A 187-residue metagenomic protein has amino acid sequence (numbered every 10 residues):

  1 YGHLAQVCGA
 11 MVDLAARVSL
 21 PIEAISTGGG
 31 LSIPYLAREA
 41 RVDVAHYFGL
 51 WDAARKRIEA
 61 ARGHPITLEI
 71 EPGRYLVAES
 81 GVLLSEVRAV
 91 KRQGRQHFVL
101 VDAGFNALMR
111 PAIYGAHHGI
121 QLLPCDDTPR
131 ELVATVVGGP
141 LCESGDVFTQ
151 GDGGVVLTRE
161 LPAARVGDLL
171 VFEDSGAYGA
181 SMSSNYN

Functional and structural regions predicted by a protein language model:
Y1-K91: Active-site loop/helix belt of alpha/beta enzymes
P65-N187: Charged (often Lys/Glu-rich) extended helix/loop segments that serve as interaction or gating elements
